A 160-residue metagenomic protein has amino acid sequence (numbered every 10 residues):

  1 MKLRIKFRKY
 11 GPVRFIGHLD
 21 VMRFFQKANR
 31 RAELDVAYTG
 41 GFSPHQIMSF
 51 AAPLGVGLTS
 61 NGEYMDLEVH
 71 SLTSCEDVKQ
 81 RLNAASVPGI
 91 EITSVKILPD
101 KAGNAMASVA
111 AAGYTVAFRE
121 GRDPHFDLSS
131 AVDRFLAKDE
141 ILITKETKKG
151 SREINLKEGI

Functional and structural regions predicted by a protein language model:
M1, A32, P44-Q46, N61-M65 (+2 more regions): A generic structural signal for short beta-strands and their flanking turns/coil linkers
L3-K9, M65-L67, V109-F118: Short glycine-/aliphatic-rich beta-strand segments at the starts of folded cytosolic domains
K9-V13, S71-T73, E120-R122: A generic structural motif
D35-Y38, D77: Flexible helix-coil linker/hinge segments at domain or subdomain boundaries
A37-V69, P99: Short, charge-patterned binding micro-sites
C75-I160: Internal, well-folded beta-alpha domain core
